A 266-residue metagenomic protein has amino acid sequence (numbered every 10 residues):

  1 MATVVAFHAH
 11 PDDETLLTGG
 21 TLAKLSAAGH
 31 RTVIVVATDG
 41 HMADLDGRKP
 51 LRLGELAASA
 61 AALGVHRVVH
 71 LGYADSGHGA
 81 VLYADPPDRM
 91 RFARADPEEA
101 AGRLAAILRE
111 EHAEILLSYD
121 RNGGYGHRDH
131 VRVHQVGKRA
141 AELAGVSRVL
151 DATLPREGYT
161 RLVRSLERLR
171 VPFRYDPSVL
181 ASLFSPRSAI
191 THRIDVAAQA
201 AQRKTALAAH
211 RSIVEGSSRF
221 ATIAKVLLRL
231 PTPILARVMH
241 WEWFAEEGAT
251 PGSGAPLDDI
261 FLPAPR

Functional and structural regions predicted by a protein language model:
M1-H112, R139-L143: Active-site rim/loop-helix segments in enzyme catalytic domains that contact anionic ligands
M1-V5, Y83-A84, R94-R266: Metal-dependent de-N-acetylase/amidase catalytic core
